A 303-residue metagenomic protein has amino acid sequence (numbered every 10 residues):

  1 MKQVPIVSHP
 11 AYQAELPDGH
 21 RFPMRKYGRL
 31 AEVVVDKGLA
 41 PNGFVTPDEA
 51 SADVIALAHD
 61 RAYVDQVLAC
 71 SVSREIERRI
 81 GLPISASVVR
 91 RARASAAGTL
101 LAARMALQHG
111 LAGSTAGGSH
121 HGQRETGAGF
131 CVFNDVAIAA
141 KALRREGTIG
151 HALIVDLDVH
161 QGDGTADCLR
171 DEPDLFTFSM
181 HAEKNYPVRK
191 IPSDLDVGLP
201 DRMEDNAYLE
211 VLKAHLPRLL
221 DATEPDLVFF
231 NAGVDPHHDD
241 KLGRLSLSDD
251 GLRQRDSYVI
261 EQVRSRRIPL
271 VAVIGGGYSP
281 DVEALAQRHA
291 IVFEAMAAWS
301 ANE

Functional and structural regions predicted by a protein language model:
M1-V4, A301-E303: Short, low-complexity, intrinsically disordered N-terminal peptides in bacterial proteins
K2-A137: Metal-dependent C-N hydrolase catalytic cores
R74-E303: A general "terminal functional-core" signal
